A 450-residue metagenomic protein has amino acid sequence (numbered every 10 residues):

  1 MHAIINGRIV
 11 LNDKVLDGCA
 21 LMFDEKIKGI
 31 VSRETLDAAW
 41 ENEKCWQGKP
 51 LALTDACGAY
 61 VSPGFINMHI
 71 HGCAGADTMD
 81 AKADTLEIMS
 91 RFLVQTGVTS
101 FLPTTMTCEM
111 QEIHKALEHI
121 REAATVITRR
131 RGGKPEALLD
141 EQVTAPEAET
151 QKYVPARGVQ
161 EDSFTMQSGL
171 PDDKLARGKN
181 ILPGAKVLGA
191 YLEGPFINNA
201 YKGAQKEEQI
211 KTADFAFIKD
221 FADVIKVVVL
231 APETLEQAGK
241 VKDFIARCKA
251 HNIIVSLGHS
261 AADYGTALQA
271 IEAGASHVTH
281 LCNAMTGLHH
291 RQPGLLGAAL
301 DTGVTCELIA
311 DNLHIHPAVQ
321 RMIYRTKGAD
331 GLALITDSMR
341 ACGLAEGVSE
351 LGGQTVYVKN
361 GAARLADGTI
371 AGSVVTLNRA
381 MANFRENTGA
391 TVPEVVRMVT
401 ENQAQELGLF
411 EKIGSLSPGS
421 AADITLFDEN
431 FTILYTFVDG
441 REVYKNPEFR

Functional and structural regions predicted by a protein language model:
M1-N42, F437: N-terminal metal-binding scaffold of metallo-dependent hydrolase/deaminase domains
H2-I4, A39-E87, R91-V94: Replace "His-x-His-based motif
G7, Q405, S415-R450: C-terminal cap of metal-dependent C-N hydrolases
A59-V61, M68, T78-R131, E141 (+5 more regions): Alpha-helical scaffold segments that flank or form the walls of functional sites
H71, E87-H119, A185-N198, A222-E233 (+3 more regions): Divalent metal-dependent hydrolysis catalytic cores, especially in the metallo-beta-lactamase
R91-L102, N199-V224, Q269-L281, Q292-T305 (+1 more regions): Active-site gating loops and adjacent loop-to-helix segments of metal-dependent hydrolytic enzymes
K219-L344: Active-site core of metal-dependent hydrolases
A298-C306, Y324-S420, I424-L426: His/Asp/Glu-enriched, well-ordered alpha-helical/loop segment that forms or immediately abuts the divalent-metal
